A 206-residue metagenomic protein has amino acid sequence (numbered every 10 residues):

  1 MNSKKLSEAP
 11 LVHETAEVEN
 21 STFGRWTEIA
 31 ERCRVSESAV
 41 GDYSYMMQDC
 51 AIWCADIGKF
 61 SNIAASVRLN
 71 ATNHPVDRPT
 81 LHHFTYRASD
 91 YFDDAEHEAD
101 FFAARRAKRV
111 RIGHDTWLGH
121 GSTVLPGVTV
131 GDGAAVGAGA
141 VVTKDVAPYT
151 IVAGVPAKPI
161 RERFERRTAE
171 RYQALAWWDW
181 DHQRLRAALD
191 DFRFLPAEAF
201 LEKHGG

Functional and structural regions predicted by a protein language model:
K5-F23, E28-P126, V155: Flexible, glycine/small-residue-enriched loop-and-beta-strand segment within the central core of proteins
N73-P75, V146, E162-F164: Conserved catalytic-core motifs of eukaryotic protein kinase domains, centered on the activation segment
G121-G131, A140-T143: Beta-rich strand-turn-strand
V136, G154: Conserved G/P- and acidic residue-centered "switch" motifs that form tight phosphate/ATP-binding loops in soluble
V155-F164, T168-A169: Short, charge-rich, low-complexity interaction segments located in flexible loops at or near secondary-structure
L175-D181: C-terminal boundary and immediately downstream tail of ABC-type ATPase nucleotide-binding domains
R184-H204: ABC ATPase nucleotide-binding domains
